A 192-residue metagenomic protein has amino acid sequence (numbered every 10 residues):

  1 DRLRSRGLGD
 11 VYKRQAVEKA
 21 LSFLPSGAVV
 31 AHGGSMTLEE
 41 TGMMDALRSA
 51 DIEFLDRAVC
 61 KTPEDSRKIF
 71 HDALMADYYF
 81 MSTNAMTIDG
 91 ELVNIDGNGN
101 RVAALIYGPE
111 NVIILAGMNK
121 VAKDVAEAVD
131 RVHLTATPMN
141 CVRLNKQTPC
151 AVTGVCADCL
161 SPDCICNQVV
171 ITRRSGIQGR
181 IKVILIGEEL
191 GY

Functional and structural regions predicted by a protein language model:
D1-L8, Y12: Single conserved hydrophobic/aromatic residue that forms the stacking wall/gate of nucleotide- or nucleobase-binding
K13-R14, G34-E40, A85-D89: Gly/Ser/Thr-rich loops at beta-strand to alpha-helix junctions that form or flank small-molecule/cofactor-binding
A16-A28: Glycine-rich phosphate/diphosphate-binding loops that line cofactor/substrate pockets in enzymes
A16-E18, E39-T41, V102: Short, well-ordered alpha-helical microsegments
S26-F80: A glycine-rich, hydrophobic loop/mini-helix early in the fold
A73-Y192: Conserved phosphate- and dinucleotide-binding cores of soluble alpha/beta proteins, encompassing both enzyme active
